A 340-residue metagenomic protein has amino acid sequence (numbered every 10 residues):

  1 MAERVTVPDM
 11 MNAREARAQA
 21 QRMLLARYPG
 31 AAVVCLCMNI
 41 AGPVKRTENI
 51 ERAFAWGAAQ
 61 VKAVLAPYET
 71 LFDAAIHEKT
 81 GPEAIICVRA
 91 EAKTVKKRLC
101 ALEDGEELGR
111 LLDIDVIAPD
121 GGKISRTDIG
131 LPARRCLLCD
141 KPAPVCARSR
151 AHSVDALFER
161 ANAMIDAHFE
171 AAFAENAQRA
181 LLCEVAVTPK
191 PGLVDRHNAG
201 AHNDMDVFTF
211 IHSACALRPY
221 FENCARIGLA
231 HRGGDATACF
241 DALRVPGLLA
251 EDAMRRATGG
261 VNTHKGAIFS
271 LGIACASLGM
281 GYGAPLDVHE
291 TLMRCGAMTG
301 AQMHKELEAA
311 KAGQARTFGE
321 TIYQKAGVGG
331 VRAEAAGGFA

Functional and structural regions predicted by a protein language model:
M1-V64, H77, K97-E170: Long, contiguous binding/interaction regions
V33-E91, D206-R232: Short, well-structured hydrophobic secondary-structure segments
R46-T47, A92-L99, L286-E290: Short, conserved charged micro-motifs
R52, W56, R134, H152 (+8 more regions): Conserved active-site and cofactor/substrate-binding residues in soluble primary-metabolism enzymes
F72-A75, G122-D128, R255-T263: Catalytic micro-motifs at enzyme active sites that drive phosphoryl/nucleotidyl and oxygen chemistry
D73-E83, D115-G121, K265-F269: Short, glycine/charge-rich beta-strand/loop segments that flank catalytic centers and engage negatively charged groups
A163-G233, F240, L278-A340: Phosphate-rich cofactor/ligand-interacting catalytic cores and adjacent structured alpha/beta frameworks
N223-M280: Long, hydrophobic/aromatic-enriched structural stretches that serve as scaffold segments
